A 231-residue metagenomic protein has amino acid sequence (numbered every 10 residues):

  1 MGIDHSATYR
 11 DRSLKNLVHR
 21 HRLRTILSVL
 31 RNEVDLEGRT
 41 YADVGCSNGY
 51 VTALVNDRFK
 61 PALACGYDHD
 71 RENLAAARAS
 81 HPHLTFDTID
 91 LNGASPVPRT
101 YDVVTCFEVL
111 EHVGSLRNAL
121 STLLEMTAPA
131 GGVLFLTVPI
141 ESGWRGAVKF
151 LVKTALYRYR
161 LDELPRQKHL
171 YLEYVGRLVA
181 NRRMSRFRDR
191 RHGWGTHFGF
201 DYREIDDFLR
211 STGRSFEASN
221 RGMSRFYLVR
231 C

Functional and structural regions predicted by a protein language model:
G2-H21, H69, N92-G93, G114-C231: S-adenosyl-L-methionine-dependent methyltransferase catalytic module, highlighting the catalytic core
R24-G146, F226-C231: Conserved SAM-binding loop
